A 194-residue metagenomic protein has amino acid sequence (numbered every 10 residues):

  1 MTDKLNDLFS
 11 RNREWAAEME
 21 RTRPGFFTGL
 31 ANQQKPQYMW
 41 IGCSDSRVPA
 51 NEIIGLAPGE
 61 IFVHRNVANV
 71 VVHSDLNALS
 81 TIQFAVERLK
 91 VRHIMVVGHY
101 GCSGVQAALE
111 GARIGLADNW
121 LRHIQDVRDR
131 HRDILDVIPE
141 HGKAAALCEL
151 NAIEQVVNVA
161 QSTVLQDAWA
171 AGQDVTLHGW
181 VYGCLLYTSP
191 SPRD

Functional and structural regions predicted by a protein language model:
M1-V72, L76: Short, conserved "active-site rim" segments that organize catalytic pockets and cofactor/ligand binding
D3, E52, A57-A144, E154: Short HxH-centered metal-ligating active-site micro-motif
N12, W40, V96, G179 (+1 more regions): Divalent metal-coordination and catalytic microenvironments
P24-T28, S80-Q83, T163-V164: A generic local structural motif
L30-Q34, I54-L56, E87-L89, D167-D174 (+1 more regions): Solvent-exposed alpha-helices and their adjacent loops that cap or buttress functional pockets in soluble metabolic
C43, H99-Y100, W180-Y182: Short, well-ordered beta-to-alpha junction loops that form the rim of enzyme active sites and present histidine/acidic
Q125-V181: Polyanion-binding loop/helix "lid" in catalytic or ligand-binding cores
Y187-D194: Conserved small/polar residues in nucleotide/adenosyl-binding loops
